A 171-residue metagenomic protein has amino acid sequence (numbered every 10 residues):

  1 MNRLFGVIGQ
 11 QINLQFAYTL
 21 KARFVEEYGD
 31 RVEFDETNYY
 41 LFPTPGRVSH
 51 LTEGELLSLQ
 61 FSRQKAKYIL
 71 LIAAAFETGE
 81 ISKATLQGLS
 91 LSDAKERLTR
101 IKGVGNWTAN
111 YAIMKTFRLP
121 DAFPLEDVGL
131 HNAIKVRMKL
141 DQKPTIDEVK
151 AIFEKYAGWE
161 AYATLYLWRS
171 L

Functional and structural regions predicted by a protein language model:
M1-L171: HhH-family (HhH-GPD) DNA N-glycosylase catalytic core used in base-excision repair
